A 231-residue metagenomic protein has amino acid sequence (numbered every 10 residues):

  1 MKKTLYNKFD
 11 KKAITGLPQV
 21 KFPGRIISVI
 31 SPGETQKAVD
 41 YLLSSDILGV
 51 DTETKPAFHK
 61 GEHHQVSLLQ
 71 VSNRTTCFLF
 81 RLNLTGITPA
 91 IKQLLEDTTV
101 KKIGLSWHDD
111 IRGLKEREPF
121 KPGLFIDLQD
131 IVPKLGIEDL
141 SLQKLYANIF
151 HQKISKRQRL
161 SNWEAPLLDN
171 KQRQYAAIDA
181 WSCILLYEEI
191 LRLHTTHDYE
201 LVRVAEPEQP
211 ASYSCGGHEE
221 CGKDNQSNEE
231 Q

Functional and structural regions predicted by a protein language model:
M1-L48, R117, L128, W181 (+1 more regions): N-terminal accessory regions of nucleic-acid-interacting proteins
P23-I30, E34, L43-I47, P56-K156 (+2 more regions): Conserved DEDDh/DEDDy metal-dependent 3′-5′ exonuclease domain
E189-I190, T196: The feature represents the membrane-entry module of six-transmembrane cation channels
